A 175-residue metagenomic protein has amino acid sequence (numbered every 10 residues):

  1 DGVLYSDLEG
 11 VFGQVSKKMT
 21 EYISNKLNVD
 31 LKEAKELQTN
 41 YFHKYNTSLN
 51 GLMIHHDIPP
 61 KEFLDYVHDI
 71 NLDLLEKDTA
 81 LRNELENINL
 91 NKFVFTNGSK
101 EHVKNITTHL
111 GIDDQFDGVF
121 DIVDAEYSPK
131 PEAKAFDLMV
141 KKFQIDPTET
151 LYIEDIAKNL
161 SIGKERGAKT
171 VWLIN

Functional and structural regions predicted by a protein language model:
D1-R82, E101: N-terminal helical cap/lid subdomain that shapes the substrate entry/recognition surface in HAD-like hydrolases
L4, H56, I88, I112-Q115 (+1 more regions): Short, structured coil segments at secondary-structure junctions
S6, V94-T96, W172: Hydrophobic residues in well-ordered beta-strands that form the structural core
K61, D114-D121, G167-I174: Short hydrophobic/aromatic-enriched beta-strand-loop microsegments
E62-E76, L81-L110, V119-I122: Substrate-recognition element of Asp-dependent hydrolases with the DxDx(T/V) motif
R82-N89, V140, L160-K164: Surface-exposed amphipathic alpha-helices with a cationic face
S99-L151, A157: Substrate-recognition "cap/lid" segment bordering the active-site pocket of phosphatases
P147-N175: Acidic, Mg2+-coordinating phosphoryl-transfer loop and its flanking beta/alpha structural elements, shared across
